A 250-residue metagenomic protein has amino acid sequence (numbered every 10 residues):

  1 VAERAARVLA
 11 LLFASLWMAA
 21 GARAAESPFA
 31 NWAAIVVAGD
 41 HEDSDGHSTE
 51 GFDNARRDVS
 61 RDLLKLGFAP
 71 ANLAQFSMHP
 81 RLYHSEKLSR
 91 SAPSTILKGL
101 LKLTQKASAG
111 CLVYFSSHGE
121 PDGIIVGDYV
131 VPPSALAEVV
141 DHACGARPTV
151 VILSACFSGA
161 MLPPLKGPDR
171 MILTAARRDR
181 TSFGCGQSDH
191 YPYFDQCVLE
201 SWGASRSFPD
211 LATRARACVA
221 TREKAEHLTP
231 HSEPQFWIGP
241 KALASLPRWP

Functional and structural regions predicted by a protein language model:
V1-L9: Bacterial N-terminal signal peptides that target proteins for export
V8-A19: Bacterial N-terminal signal peptides
W17, G21-A109, G184-P192, G239 (+1 more regions): Boundary/activation segment at the start of structured domains
A33-A38, N72-S77, C111-F115, T149-L153 (+1 more regions): Structural recognition of the beta-strand scaffold that forms the well-ordered cores of secreted hydrolase catalytic
D40-S44, H79-Y83, S117-D122, Y129-V130 (+3 more regions): Solvent-exposed loop/turn segments at secondary-structure junctions within structured extracellular/periplasmic domains
D53-R57, R61, S94, K98-L101 (+7 more regions): Solvent-exposed, polar/charged alpha-helical surfaces in well-ordered, non-transmembrane soluble domains, broadly
R57, V150-Q235: Active-site-proximal C-terminal subdomain of hydrolase catalytic domains
K106-S108, F115-G145: A short, glycine/acidic-enriched catalytic loop
